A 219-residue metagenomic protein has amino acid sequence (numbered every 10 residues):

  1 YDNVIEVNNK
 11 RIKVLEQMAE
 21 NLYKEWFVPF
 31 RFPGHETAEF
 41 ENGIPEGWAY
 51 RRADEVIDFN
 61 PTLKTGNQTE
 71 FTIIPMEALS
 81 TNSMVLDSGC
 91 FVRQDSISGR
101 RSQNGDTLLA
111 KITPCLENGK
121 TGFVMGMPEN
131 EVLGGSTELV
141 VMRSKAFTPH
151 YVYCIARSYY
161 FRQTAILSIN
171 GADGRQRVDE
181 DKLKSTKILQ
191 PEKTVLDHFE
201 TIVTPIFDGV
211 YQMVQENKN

Functional and structural regions predicted by a protein language model:
D2-T65, K193-N219: Non-catalytic DNA-recognition/assembly elements of restriction-modification systems
H35, I44-P45, A49-P191: DNA target-recognition domains and sequence-specific DNA-contacting regions of bacterial/archaeal
